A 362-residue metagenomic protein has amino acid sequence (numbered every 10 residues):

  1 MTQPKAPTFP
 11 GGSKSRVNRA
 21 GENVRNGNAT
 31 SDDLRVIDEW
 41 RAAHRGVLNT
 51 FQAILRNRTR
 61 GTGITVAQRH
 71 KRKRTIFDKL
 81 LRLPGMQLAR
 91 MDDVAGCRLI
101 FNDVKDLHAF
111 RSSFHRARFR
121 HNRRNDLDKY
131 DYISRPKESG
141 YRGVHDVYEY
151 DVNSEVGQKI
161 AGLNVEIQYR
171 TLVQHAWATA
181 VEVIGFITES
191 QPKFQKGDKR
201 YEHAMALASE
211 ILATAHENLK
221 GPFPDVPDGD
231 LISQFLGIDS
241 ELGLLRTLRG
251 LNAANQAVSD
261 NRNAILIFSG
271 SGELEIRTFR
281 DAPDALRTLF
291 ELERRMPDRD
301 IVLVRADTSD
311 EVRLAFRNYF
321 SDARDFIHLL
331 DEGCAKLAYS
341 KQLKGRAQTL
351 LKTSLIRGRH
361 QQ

Functional and structural regions predicted by a protein language model:
M1-D33, I37-H44, Q158-L266: An acidic, glycine-/histidine-flanked metal-binding catalytic module
N28-R82, G272-L274: Surface-exposed, low-hydrophobicity interaction/linker segments
L81-D92, I265-I267, F290-R294: Short, flexible, solvent-exposed loop/turn segments with mixed acidic/basic and small polar residues
N102-D106: Helix N-cap motif at beta-to-alpha junctions
F114, R120-E155: Short Gly/Thr-rich strand-loop-strand
E273-A282, I301-V304: A short, exposed loop/beta-hairpin motif centered on an aromatic-Gly-Thr core
D281-P297, S309: A short, charged, amphipathic alpha-helix used as a generic interaction element across diverse proteins
D298-G345: Short, mixed-charge low-complexity intrinsically disordered segments
